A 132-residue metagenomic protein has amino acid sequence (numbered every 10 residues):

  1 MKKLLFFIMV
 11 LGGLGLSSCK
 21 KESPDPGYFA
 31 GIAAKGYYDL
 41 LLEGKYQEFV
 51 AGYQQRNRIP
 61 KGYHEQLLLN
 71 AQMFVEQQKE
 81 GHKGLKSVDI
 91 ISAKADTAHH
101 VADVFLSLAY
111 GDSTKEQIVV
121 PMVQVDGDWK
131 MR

Functional and structural regions predicted by a protein language model:
M1-K20: Sec-dependent bacterial lipoprotein signal peptides
S18-E43: Short, low-complexity N-terminal intrinsically disordered segments enriched in polar/charged residues
A30-A34, K45, F49, L67-N70: Stable alpha-helical elements in mature extracytoplasmic
G44-I59: Short, well-ordered alpha-helical segments enriched in acidic and aromatic residues
P60-E65: Boundary/linker segments of alpha-helical solenoid repeat arrays
L68-K115: Surface-exposed, charged secondary-structure patches
K115-R132: Short beta-strand edge/turn micro-motifs at domain boundaries
